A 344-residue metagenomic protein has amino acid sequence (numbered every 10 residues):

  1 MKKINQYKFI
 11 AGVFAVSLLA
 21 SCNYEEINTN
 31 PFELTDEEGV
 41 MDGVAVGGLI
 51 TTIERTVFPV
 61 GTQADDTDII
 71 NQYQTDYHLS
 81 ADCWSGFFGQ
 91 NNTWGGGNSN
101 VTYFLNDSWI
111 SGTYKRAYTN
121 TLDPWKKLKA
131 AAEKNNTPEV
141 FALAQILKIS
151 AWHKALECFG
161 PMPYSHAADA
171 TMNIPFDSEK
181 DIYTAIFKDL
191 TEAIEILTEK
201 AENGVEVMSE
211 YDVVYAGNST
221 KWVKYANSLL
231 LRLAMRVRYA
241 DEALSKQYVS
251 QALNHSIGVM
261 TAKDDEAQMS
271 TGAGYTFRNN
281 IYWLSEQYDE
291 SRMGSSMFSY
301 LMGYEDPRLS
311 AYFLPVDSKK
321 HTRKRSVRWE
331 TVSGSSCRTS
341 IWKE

Functional and structural regions predicted by a protein language model:
M1-A20: Sec-dependent bacterial lipoprotein signal peptides
K3, N30-D36, F104, S178: Short, solvent-exposed coil/turn linker segments
F14-A15, T75, V101, M297: Terminal low-complexity, poorly structured segments
L18-L19, V60, K200: Hydrophobic alpha-helical elements and their junctions with loops/disorder across both membrane and soluble proteins
C22-S85, D123, K134: Membrane-proximal, proline-rich intrinsically disordered regions
V40-V44, Q90-E344: Structured, solvent-exposed acidic/aromatic patches
